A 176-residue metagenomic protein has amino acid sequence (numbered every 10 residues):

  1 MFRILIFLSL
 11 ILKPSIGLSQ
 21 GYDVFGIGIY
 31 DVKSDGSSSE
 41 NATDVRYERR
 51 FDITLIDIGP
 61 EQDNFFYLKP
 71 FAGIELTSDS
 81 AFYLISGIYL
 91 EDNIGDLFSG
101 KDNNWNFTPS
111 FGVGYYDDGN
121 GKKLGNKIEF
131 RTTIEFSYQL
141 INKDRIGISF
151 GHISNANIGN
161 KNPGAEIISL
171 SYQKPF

Functional and structural regions predicted by a protein language model:
P14-I16: N-terminal signal peptide c-region/cleavage motif recognized by signal peptidases
L18-D57: Outer-membrane beta-barrel initiation region
D23, I53-G59, G95-F98, W105 (+1 more regions): Repeated loop/turn-to-beta-strand initiation elements of outer-membrane beta-barrel proteins
D23-K33, F65-T77, T108-D117, I148-S154: Transmembrane beta-strand segments that form the barrel wall of outer-membrane beta-barrel proteins
V32-A42, I74-I85, S99, G121-K127 (+1 more regions): Solvent-exposed loop/turn segments connecting transmembrane beta-strands in outer-membrane beta-barrel proteins
T43-Y47, P163-F176: Outer-membrane beta-barrel "beta-signal"
V45-R49, S86-I88, I134, L170: Membrane-embedded beta-strands of outer-membrane beta-barrel proteins, especially the hydrophobic/small aromatic
R49-I53, L90-D96, Y138, H152 (+1 more regions): Residue-level signature of outer-membrane beta-barrel architecture
